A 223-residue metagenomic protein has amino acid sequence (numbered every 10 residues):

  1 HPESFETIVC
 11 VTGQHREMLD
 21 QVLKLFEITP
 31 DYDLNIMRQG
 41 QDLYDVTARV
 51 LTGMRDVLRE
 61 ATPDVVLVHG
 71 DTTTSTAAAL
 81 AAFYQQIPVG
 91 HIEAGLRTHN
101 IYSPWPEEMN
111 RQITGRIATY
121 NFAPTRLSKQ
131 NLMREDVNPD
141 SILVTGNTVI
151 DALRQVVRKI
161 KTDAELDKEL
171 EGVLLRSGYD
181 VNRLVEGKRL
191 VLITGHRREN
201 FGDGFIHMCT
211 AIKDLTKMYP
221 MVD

Functional and structural regions predicted by a protein language model:
P2, V57-D64, L184-E186: Glycine-rich phosphate-binding loop signature in dinucleotide/nucleotide-binding domains
E3-R49, G53-D56: Conserved nucleotide-sugar phosphate-binding/catalytic loop shared by glycosyltransferases and other
S4-E6, C209, K213-D223: A conserved nucleotide-sugar
C10-T12, R16-E17, I117-H207: A nucleotide-sugar donor-handling region in carbohydrate enzymes
R16-E17, G40, G95-N100, I150-D151: Short gly/pro/ser/thr-enriched loop/turn and capping motifs at secondary-structure boundaries
L67-Q85: An aromatic- and histidine-rich active-site surface loop
G90-W105, T119: A short, histidine- and acid-enriched strand-loop-helix "catalytic/donor-clamping" loop that lines the nucleotide-sugar
E107-Y120: Membrane-proximal helix-turn-helix segments that form the acceptor-binding/catalytic region of lipid-linked
